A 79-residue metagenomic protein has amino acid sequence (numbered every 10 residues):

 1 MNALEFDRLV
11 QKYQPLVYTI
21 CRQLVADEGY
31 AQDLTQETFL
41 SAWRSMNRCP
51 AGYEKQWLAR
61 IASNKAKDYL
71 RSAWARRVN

Functional and structural regions predicted by a protein language model:
M1-T19, G29-Q32, W43: A short, charge-rich alpha-helical start-of-domain segment used by transcription regulators
N2, P50-A51: Residue-level signature of the cytosolic catalytic core of signaling kinases
T19, D33-L40, R44, G52-N64: Structural recognition of an alpha-helix C-terminal capping motif at a helix-to-coil junction
N47-C49, K67-D68: Activation segment of protein kinase catalytic domains
S63-N79: Arg/Lys-rich amphipathic alpha helix in sigma70-family domain 2
